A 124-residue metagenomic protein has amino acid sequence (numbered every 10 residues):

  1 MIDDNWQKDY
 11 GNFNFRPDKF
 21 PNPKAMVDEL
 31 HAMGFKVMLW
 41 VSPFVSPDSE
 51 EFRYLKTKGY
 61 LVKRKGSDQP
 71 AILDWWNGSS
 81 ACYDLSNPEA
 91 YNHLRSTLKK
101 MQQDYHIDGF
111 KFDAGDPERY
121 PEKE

Functional and structural regions predicted by a protein language model:
M1-E124: Aromatic- and carboxylate-enriched substrate-binding clefts and catalytic-loop regions of carbohydrate-active enzymes
